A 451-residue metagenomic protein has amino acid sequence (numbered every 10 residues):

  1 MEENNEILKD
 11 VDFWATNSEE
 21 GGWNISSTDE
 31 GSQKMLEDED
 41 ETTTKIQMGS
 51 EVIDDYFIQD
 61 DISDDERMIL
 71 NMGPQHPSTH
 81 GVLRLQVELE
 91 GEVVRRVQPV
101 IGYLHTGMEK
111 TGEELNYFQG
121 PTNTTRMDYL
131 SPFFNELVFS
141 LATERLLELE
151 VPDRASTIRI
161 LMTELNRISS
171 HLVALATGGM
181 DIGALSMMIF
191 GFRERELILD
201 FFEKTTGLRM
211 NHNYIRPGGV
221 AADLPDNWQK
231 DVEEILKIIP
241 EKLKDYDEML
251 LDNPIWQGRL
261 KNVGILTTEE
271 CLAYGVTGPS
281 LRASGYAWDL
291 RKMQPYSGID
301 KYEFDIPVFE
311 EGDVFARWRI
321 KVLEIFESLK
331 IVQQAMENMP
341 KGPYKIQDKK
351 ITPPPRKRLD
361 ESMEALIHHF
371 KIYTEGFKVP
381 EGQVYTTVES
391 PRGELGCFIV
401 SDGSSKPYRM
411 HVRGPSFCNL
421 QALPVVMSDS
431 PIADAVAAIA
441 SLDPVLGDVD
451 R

Functional and structural regions predicted by a protein language model:
E2-R451: Metal/cofactor-centered catalytic core regions of large enzymes
